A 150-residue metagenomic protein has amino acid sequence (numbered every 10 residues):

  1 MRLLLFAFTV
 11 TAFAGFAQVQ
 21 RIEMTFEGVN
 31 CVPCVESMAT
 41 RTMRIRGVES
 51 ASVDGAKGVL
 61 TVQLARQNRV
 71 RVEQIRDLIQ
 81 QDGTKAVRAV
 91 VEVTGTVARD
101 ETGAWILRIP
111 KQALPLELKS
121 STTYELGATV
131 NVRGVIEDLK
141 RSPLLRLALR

Functional and structural regions predicted by a protein language model:
A7-A17: Hydrophobic h-region of N-terminal signal peptides that target proteins for export in Gram-negative bacteria
Q18-E36, L147: Short N-terminal segments immediately surrounding and downstream of signal-peptide cleavage
M38-D54, V59-V62: Short acidic amphipathic segments
M38-R41, V72-D82: Short amphipathic alpha-helices in soluble, non-transmembrane regions that often serve as interface/regulatory elements
R88-T102, V132-G134: Structural detector for short beta-strands of small beta-barrel domains
R99-E117: OB-fold (S1/OB) nucleic-acid-binding surfaces
S121-R133: Short nucleic-acid-contacting surface segments enriched for D/E, G, S/T with interspersed K/R
L139-R150: OB-fold/S1-family single-stranded nucleic acid-binding modules
